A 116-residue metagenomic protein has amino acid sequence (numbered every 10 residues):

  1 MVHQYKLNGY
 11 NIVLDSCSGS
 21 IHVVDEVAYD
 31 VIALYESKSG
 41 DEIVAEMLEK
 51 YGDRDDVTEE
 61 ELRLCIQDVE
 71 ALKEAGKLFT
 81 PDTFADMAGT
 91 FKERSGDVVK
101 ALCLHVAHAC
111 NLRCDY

Functional and structural regions predicted by a protein language model:
M1-Y35: Acidic, low-complexity/disordered tracts enriched in E/D and polar residues
V24-C103: Long, charge-rich, low-complexity alpha-helical segments
G96-Y116: Canonical Radical SAM [4Fe-4S] cluster-binding loop centered on the CxxxCxxC motif and its immediate flanking residues
